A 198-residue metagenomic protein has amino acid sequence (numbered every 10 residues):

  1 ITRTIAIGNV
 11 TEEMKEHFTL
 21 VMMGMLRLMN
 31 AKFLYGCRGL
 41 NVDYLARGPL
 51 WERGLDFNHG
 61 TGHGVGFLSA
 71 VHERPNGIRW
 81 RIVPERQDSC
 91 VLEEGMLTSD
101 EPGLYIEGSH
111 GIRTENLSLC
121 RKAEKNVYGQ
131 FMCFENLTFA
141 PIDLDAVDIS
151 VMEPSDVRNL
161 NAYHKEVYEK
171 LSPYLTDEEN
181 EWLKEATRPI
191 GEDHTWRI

Functional and structural regions predicted by a protein language model:
I1-I198: Active-site neighborhoods and metal-handling regions in enzymes and metal-associated proteins
